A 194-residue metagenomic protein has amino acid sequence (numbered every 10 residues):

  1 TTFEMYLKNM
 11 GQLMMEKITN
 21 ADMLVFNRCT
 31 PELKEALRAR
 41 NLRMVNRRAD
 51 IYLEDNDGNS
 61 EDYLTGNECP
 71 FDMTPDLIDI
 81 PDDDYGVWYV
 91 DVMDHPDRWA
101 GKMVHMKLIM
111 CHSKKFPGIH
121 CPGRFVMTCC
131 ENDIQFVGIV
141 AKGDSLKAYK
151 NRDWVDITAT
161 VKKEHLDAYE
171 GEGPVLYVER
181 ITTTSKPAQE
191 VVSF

Functional and structural regions predicted by a protein language model:
T1-N9, L13-F194: OB-fold and OB-like single-stranded nucleic-acid-recognition modules and their adjacent interaction interfaces
